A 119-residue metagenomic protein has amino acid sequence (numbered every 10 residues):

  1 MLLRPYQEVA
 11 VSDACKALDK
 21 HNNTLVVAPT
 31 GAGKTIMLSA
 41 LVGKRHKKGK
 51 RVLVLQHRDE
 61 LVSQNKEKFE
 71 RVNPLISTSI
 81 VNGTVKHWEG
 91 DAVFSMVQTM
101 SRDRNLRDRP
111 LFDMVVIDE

Functional and structural regions predicted by a protein language model:
M1-V27: Conserved pre-motif I regulatory segment
K20-V42: Walker A/P-loop
V26, V54-L55, I80: Structural beta-sheet core signal
K50-R58: Conserved RecA-like ASCE P-loop NTPase motor core of nucleic-acid helicases/translocases
D59-T84: Conserved helix-turn-beta segment of the N-terminal RecA-like "Helicase ATP-binding" lobe in SF1/SF2 helicases
G83-V93, R109: Conserved motor-coupling elements within RecA-like helicase/translocase cores
E89-R104: Conserved two-lobed SF2 helicase motor
V97-Q98, L106-E119: SF2 helicase catalytic motif II
